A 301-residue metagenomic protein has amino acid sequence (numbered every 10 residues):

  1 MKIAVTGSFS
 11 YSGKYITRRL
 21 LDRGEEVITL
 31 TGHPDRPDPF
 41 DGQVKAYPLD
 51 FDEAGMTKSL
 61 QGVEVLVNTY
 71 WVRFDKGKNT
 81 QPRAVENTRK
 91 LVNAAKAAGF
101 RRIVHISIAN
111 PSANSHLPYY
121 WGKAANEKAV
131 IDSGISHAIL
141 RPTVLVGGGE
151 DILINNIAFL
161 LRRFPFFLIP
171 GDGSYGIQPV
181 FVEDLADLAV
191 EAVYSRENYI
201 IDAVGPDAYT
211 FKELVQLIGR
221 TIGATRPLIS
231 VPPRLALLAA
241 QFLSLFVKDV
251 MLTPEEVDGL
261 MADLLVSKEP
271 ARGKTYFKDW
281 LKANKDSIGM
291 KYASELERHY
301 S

Functional and structural regions predicted by a protein language model:
K2, L188-T253, D263-S301: Mid/C-terminal beta-alpha module of Rossmann-like enzyme folds, strongest in SDR-family dehydrogenases/epimerases
I3-R23: N-terminal Rossmann NAD(P)H-binding glycine-rich loop of SDR-like oxidoreductase domains
T6, L30, T69, I103-A109 (+1 more regions): SDR active-site strand-loop-helix element
I16, D22-E25, P39, A113-A224: Oxidoreductase cofactor-interface core, primarily capturing Rossmann-like NAD(P)-dependent enzymes
E25-G32: Conserved glycine-rich Rossmann-like NAD(P)H-binding loop of the short-chain dehydrogenase/reductase
D35-A98, I108-A113: NAD(P)H-binding glycine-rich loop region in Rossmannoid oxidoreductase-like domains and their noncatalytic homologs
E53, T57, R89-V92, V182-V190 (+2 more regions): Short, amphipathic alpha-helical "lid/cap" segments that border enzyme active or binding sites
A97-R102, I135: A short helix->loop->beta-strand "cap" motif at the edges of active sites that frequently abuts
